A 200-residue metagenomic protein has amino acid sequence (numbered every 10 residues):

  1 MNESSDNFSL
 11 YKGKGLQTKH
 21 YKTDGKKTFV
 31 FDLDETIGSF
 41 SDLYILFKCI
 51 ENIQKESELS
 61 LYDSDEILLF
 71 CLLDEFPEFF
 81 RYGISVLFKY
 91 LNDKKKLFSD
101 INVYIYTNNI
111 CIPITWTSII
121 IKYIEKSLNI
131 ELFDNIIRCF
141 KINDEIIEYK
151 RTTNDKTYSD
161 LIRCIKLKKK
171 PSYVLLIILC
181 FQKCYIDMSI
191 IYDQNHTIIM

Functional and structural regions predicted by a protein language model:
M1-F31, D42-N52: Non-catalytic pre-domain segments flanking phosphatase-related domains
G13-T18, T23-D24, I84-F88, Y158-L167 (+1 more regions): Eukaryotic intrinsically disordered and solvent-exposed regulatory patches
T28, N102-Y104, I190: A structural signal for isolated positions on well-ordered beta-strands in alpha/beta enzyme cores
D34: The conserved acidic donor/metal-binding loop of glycosyltransferases
L46-E75: Conserved phosphoryl-transfer catalytic core
D65-Y104, C111-S118: Short, acidic loop-to-helix structural element flanking the phosphoryl-transfer center in phosphate-processing enzymes
K94, I112-M200: C-terminal cap/substrate-recognition subdomain and adjoining C-terminal extension of metal-dependent phosphatase-like
